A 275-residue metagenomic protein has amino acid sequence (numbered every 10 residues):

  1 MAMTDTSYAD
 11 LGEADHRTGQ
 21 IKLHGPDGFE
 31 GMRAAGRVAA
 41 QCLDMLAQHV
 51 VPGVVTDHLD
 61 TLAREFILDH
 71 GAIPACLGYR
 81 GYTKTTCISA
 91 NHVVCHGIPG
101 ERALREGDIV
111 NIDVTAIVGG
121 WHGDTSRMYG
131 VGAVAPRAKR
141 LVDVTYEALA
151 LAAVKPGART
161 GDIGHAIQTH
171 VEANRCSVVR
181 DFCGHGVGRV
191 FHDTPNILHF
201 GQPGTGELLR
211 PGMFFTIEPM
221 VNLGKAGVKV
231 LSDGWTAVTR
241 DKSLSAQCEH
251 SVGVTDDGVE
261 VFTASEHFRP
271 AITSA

Functional and structural regions predicted by a protein language model:
M1-A275: Active-site neighborhoods and metal-handling regions in enzymes and metal-associated proteins
